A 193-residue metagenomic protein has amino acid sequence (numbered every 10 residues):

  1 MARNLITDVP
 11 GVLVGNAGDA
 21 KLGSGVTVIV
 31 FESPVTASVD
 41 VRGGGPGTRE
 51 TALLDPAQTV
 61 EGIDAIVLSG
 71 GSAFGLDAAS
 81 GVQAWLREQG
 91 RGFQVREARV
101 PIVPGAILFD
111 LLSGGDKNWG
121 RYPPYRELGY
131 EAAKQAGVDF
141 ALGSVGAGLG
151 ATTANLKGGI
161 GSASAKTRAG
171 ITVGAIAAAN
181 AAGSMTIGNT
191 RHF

Functional and structural regions predicted by a protein language model:
M1-F193: Alpha/propeptide regions of enzymes that mature by internal proteolysis
